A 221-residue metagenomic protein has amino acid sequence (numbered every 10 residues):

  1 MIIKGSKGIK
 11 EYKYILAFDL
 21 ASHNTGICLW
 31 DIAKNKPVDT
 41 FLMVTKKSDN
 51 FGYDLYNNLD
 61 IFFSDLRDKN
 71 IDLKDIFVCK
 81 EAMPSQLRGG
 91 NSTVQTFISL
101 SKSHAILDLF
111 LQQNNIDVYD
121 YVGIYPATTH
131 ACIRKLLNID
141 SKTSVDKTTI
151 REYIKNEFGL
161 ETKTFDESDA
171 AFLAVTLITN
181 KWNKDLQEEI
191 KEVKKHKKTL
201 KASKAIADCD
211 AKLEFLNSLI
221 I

Functional and structural regions predicted by a protein language model:
M1-I221: Phosphate- and other anionic-substrate recognition elements at nucleic-acid/protein interfaces
